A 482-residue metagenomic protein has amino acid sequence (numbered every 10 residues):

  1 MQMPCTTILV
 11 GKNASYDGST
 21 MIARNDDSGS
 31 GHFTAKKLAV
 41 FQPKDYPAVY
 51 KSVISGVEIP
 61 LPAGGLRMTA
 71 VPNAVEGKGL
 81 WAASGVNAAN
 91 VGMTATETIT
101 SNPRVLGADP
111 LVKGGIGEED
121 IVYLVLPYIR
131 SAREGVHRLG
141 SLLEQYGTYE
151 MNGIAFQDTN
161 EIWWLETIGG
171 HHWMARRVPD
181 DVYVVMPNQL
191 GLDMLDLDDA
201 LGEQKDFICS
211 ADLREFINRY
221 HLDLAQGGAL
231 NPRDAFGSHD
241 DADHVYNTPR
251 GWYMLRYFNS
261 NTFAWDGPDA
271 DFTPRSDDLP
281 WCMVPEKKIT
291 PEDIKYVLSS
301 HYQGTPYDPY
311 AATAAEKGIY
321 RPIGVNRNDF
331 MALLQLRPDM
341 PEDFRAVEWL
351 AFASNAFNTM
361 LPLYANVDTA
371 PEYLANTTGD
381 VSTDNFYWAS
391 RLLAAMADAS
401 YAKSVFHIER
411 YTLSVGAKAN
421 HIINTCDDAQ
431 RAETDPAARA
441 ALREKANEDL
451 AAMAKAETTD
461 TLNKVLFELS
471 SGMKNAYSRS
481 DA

Functional and structural regions predicted by a protein language model:
Q2-E118, R138-D269: A contiguous strand-loop segment
T7-L9, M21-A23, A83, G92-T94 (+9 more regions): Ordered hydrophobic segments in well-structured contexts
V122-Y128: Short, well-ordered beta-strand elements within core beta-sheets of diverse protein domains
Y128-E134: Short, charged, surface-exposed loops that flank catalytic or proteolytic processing sites
G135-E144, I294-L298, A440: Short, well-structured alpha-helical segments that form the helix of a local strand-helix-strand
E215-D339: Glycine-rich, aromatic-lined ligand/substrate-binding cores of catalytic and carbohydrate-binding domains
Y302-Q303, Y307-A432: Substrate-recognition/cap regions that form aromatic- and gly/pro-loop-enriched pockets for small-molecule ligands
L413-A482: Histidine-centered catalytic/metal-binding microenvironments
